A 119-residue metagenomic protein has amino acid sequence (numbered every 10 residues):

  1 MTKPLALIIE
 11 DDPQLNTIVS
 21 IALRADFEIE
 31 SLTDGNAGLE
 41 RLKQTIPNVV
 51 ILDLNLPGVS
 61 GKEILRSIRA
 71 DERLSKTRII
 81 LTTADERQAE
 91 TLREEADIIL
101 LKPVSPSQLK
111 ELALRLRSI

Functional and structural regions predicted by a protein language model:
M1-L7, S105-I119: Non-catalytic signal-transmission and effector/linker regions of two-component phosphorelay proteins
K3-P13, V19, V50: Conserved acidic segment of CheY-like receiver
D12-S31, I98: Two-component/phosphorelay signaling modules centered on CheY-like receiver
D34-A37, S60-E63: Acidic catalytic/metal-coordinating carboxylates
D53: Active-site residues of response regulator receiver
P57: The feature encodes the CheY-like receiver
E63, D85-L101, S107-E111: Alpha4 helix (beta4-alpha4-beta5 surface) of REC/receiver domains from two-component response regulators
